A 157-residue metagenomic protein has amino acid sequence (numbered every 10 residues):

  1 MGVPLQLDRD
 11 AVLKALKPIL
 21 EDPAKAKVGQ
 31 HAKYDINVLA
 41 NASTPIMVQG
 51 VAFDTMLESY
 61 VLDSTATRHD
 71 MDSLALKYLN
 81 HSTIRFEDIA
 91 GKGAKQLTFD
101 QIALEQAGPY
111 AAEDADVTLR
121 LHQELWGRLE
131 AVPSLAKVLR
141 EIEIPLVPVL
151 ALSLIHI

Functional and structural regions predicted by a protein language model:
M1-A131, R140-I144, L150: Active-site-proximal helix-loop-helix substrate-binding element of RNase H-like nuclease domains
I155-I157: Conserved small/polar residues in nucleotide/adenosyl-binding loops
